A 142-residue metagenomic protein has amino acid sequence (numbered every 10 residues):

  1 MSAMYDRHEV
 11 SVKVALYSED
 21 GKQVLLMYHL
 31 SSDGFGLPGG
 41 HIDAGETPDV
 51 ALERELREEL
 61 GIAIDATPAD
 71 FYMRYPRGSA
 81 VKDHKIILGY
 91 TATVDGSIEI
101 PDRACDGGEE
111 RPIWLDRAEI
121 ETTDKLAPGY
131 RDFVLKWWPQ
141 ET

Functional and structural regions predicted by a protein language model:
M1-E19: Acidic, metal-coordinating catalytic segment for phosphate/diphosphate chemistry, firing primarily on the Nudix
H8-V10, F35, I113: Residues that recognize and position ribonucleotide moieties
L26-Y28: Short, acidic/hydrophobic/Gly-rich beta-strand patch recurrent on exposed beta strands that often constitutes part
S31-D33: A conserved beta-turn-beta hairpin within the catalytic core of GNAT-like acetyltransferases that forms part
G36-G40: A short gly/proline-enriched turn/hairpin at secondary-structure junctions
I42-A66, R74-P128: Unchanged
P128-T142: Charged phosphate-binding loop/patch that engages nucleotide di/tri-phosphates or the phosphate backbone of nucleic
